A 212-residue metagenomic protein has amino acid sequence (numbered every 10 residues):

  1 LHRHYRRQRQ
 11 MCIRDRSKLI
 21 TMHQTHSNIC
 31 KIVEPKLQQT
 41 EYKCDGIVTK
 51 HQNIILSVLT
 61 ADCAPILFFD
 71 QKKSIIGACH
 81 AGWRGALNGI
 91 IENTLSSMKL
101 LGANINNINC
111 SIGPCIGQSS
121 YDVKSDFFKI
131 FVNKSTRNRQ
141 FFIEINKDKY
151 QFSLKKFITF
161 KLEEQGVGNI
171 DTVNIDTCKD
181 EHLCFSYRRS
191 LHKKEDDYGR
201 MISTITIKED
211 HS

Functional and structural regions predicted by a protein language model:
L1-I13: Single conserved hydrophobic/aromatic residue that forms the stacking wall/gate of nucleotide- or nucleobase-binding
Q10, R14-S212: Active-site microenvironment for binding and transforming phosphate-containing groups
